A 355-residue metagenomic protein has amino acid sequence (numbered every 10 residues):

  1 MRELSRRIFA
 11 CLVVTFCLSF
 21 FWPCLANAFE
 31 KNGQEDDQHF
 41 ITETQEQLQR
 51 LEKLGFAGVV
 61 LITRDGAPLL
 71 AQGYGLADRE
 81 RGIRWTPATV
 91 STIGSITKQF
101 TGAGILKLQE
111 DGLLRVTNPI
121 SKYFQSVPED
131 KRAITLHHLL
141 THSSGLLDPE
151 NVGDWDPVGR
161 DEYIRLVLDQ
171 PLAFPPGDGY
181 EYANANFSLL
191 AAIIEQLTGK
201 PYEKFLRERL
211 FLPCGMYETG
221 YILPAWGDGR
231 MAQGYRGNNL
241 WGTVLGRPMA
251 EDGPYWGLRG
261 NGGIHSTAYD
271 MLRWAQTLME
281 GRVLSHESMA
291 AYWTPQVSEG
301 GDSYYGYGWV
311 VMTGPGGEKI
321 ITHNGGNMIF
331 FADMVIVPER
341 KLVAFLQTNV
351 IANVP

Functional and structural regions predicted by a protein language model:
M1-L12: Bacterial N-terminal signal peptides that target proteins for export
C11-P23: Bacterial N-terminal signal peptides
A26-A28: Boundary at the C-terminal end of the N-terminal hydrophobic targeting segment
G33-S91, L113-R115, R160: Short, conserved catalytic-motif segment at the N-terminal edge
E52-V59, E80-H138, F174-A185, R259-G262 (+1 more regions): Short active-site loop at a secondary-structure junction that contains or immediately precedes the catalytic residue(s)
D78, K131-M328: Short, surface-exposed loop or secondary-structure junction motifs that flank catalytic or metal-binding residues
G316-E318, T348-P355: Short, gly/Ser/Thr-rich active-site loops of penicillin-recognizing serine hydrolases
T322-H323, F331-V350: Short, well-ordered beta-strand elements
